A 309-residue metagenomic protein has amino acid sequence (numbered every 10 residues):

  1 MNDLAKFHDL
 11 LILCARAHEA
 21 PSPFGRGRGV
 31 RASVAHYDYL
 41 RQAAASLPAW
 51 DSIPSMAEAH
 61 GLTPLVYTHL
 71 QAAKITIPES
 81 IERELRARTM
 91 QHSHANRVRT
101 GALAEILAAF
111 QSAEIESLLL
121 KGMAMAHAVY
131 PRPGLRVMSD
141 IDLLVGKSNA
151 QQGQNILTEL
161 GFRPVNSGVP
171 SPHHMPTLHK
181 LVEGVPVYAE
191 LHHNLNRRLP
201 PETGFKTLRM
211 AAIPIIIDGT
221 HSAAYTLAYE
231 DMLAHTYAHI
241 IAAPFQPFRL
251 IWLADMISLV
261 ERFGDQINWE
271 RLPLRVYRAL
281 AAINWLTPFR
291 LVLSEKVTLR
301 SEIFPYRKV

Functional and structural regions predicted by a protein language model:
M1-E19, V34-S139, V145-V309: Conserved NTP-donor binding/palm subdomain of two-metal-ion nucleotidyltransferases/polymerases, i.e., the charged
G25-G27: Glycine-biased, low-complexity coil/linker segments
V30-R31: Extended non-catalytic scaffold regions that mediate assembly and binding in large macromolecular machines
